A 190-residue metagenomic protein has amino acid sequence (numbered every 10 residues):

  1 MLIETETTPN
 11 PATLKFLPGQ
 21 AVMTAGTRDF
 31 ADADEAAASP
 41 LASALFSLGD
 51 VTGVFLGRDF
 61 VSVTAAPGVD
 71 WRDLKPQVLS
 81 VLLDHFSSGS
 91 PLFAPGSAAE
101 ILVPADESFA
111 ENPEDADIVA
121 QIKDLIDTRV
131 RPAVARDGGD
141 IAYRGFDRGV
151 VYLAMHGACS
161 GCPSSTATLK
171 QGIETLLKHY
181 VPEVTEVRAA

Functional and structural regions predicted by a protein language model:
M1-A190: Domain-level signature for proteins that mediate thiol-based redox and metal-cofactor handling
